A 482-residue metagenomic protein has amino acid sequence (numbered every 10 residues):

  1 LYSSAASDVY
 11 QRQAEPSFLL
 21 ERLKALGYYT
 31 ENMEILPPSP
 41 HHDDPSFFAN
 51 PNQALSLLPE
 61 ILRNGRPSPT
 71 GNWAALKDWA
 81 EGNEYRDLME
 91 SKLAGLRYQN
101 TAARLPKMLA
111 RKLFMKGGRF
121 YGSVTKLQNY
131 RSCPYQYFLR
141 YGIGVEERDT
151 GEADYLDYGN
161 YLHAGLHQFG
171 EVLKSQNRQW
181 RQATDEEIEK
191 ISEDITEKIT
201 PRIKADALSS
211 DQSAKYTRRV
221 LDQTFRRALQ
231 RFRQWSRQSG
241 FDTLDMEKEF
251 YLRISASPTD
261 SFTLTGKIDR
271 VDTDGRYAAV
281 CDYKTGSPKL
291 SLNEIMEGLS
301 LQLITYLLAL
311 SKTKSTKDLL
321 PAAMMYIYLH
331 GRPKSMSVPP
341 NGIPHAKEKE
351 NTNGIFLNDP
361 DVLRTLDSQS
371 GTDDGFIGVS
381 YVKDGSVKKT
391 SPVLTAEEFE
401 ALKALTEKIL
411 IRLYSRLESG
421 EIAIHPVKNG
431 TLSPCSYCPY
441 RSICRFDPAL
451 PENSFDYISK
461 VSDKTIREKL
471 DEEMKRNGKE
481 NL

Functional and structural regions predicted by a protein language model:
L1-Y10: Single conserved hydrophobic/aromatic residue that forms the stacking wall/gate of nucleotide- or nucleobase-binding
A14-L482: Structural signature of nuclease core domains in nucleic-acid processing machines
